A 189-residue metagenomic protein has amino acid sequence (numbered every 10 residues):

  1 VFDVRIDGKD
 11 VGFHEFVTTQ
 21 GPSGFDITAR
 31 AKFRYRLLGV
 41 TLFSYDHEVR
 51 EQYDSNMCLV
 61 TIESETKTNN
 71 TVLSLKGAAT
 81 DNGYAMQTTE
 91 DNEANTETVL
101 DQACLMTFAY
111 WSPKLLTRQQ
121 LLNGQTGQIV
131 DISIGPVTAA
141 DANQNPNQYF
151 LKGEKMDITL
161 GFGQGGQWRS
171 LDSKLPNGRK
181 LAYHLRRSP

Functional and structural regions predicted by a protein language model:
F2-I6, D26-T28, G135-V137, P146: Amphipathic, alpha-helical segments enriched in basic
R5-T80, G166: N-terminal mature ectodomain segment of secretory-pathway/periplasmic proteins
E63-K174, G178, H184-L185: Solvent-exposed helix/loop surface patches that form functional interfaces
R187-P189: Short, solvent-exposed mixed-charge patches
